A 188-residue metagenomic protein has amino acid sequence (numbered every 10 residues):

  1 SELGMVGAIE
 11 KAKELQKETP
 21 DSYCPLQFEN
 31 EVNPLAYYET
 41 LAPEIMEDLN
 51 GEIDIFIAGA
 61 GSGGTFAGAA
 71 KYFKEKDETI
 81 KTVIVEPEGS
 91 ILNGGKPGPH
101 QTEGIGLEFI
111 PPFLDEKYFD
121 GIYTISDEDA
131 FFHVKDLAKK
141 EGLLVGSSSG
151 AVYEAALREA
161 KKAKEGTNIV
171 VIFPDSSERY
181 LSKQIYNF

Functional and structural regions predicted by a protein language model:
S1, I57-S62, S126, L143-S149: Active-site nucleophile and cofactor-binding loops and adjacent substrate-binding regions of central metabolic enzymes
S1-I55, P87-A138: Small/polar-residue-rich loop-to-helix segments that shape phosphate-bearing ligand pockets
L26-F28, G59, I84-E86, V170-P174: Short beta-strand segments
A36-I80: Glycine-rich ThDP/TPP pyrophosphate-binding loop and its adjacent helix/strand module within ThDP-dependent enzymes
E52, E75-I84, E159-N168: Phosphate-handling active-site elements
I55, V85, L143-E159: Terminal helix/beta-alpha structural elements that buttress the NAD(P)+-binding lobe
G59-A70, S148-A156, Y180: Short glycine/serine/threonine-rich phosphate/pyrophosphate-binding segments that cradle anionic phosphate groups
L157-F188: Phosphate-binding loop/pocket of nucleotide- and phosphate-handling active sites
